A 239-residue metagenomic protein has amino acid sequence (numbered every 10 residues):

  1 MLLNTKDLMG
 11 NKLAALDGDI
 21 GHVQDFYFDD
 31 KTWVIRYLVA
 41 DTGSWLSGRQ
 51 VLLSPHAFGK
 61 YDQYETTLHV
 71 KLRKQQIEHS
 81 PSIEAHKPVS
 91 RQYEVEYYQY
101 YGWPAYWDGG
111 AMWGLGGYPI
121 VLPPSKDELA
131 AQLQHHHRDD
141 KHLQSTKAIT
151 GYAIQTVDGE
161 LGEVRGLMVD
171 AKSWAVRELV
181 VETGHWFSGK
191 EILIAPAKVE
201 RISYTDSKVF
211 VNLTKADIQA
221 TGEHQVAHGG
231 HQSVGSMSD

Functional and structural regions predicted by a protein language model:
M1-D239: Peripheral interaction segments used for macromolecular assembly
